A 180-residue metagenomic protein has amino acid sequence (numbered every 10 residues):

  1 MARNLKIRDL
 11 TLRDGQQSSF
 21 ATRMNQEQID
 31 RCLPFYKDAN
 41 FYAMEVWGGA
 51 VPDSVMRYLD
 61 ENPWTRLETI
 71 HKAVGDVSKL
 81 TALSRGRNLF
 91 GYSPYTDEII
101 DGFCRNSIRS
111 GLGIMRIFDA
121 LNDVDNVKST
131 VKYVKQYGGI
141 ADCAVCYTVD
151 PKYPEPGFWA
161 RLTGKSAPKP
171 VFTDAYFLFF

Functional and structural regions predicted by a protein language model:
M1, D9, R13-Q17, T22: Acidic, glycine/proline-rich low-complexity segments that act as flexible tails and inter-domain linkers
A2, Q17-S18, C32-L33, G49: ATP-dependent carboxylate/acyl-activation modules
R3-R8, G139-A141: Short coil-to-beta-strand
I7, G15, Y36, I117: Conserved, mostly hydrophobic/aromatic
T22-R23, P94: Ordered, soluble secondary-structure elements with a strong preference for glycine-centered loop motifs and nearby
N25-Y36: Short catalytic helix/loop segments, enriched in acidic residues and glycine and frequently bearing histidine
A43, G48-F180: Active-site beta->alpha loop and helix N-cap motifs at the rims of alpha/beta catalytic domains
